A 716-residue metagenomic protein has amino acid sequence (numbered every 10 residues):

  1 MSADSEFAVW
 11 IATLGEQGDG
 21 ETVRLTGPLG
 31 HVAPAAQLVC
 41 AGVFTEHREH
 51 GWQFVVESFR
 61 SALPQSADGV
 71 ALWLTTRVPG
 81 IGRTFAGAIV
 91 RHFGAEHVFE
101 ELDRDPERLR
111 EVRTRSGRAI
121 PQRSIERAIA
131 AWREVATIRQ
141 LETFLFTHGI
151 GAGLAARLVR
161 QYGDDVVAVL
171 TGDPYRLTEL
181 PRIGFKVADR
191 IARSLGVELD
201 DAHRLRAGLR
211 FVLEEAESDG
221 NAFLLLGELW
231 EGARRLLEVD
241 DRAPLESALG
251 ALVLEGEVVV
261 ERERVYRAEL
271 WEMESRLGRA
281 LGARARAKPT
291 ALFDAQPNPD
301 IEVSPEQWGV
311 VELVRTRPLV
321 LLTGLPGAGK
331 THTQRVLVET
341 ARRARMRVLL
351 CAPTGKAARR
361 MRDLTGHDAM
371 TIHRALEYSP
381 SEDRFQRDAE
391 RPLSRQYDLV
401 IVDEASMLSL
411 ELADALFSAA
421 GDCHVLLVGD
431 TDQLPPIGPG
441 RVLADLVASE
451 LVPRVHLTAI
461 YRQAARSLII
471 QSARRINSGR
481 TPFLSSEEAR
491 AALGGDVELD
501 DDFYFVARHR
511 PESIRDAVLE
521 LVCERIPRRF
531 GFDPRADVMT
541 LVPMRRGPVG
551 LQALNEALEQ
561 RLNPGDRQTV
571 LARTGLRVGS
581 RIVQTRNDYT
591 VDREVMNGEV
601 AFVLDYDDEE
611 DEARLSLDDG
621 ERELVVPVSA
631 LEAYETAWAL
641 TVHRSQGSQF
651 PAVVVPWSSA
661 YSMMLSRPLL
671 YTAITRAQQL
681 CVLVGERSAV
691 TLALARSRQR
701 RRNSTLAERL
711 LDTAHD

Functional and structural regions predicted by a protein language model:
M1-A8, G42, V600-L604: Structural detector for short beta-strands of small beta-barrel domains
V9-A33: Beta-strand/loop nucleic-acid-binding surfaces
A33, R48-E263, L319, T323 (+3 more regions): Accessory alpha-helical DNA-binding modules that contact the DNA backbone or grooves
A35-H50, A652-V655: Flexible glycine-rich surface loops and low-complexity tracts that mediate binding to linear polymers
A202-R206, E214-S218, V253-E312: Pre-P-loop entry segment of helicase/translocase ATPase cores
K288, V310, K330, D432-D592 (+3 more regions): Conserved helicase motor core of P-loop NTPases
V311, V320-L493, S688: ASCE P-loop NTPase helicase motor core
S478, E599-D716: C-terminal accessory regions
